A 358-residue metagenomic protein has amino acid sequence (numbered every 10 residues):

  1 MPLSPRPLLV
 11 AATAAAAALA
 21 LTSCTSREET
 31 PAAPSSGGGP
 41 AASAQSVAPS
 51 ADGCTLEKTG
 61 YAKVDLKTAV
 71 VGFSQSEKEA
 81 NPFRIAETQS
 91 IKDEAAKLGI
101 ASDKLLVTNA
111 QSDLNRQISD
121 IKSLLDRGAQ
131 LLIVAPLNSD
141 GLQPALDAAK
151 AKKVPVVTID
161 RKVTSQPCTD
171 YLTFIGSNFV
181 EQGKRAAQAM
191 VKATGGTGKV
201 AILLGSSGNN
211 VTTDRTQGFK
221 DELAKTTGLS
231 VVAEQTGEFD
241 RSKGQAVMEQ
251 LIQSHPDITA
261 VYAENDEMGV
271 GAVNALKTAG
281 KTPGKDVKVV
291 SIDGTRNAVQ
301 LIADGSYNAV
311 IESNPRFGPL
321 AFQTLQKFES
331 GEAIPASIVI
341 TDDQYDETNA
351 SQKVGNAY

Functional and structural regions predicted by a protein language model:
A11, T25, A33-T68, L203 (+4 more regions): Hinge/cleft segment of the Venus flytrap/periplasmic-binding protein
L19-S23: C-terminal motif of bacterial Sec signal peptides marking the signal peptidase cleavage site
S46-S90, E94, L98, L105-S119 (+5 more regions): Extracytoplasmic "Venus flytrap"
L56-T59, L66, V71, K92 (+5 more regions): Hydrophobic alpha-helical segments within soluble ligand-binding/sensing domains
F83-L98, Q182-A186, N210-L229, K243 (+2 more regions): Short, solvent-exposed amphipathic alpha-helices that sit in or adjacent to ligand/effector-binding or catalytic
N109, S165-A189, I202-L203, E234 (+1 more regions): Short beta-strand elements at the ligand-binding edges of bilobed clamshell
V134-K150, F219, A233, G237-Q300: Hydrophobic alpha-helical
D140-E181, K199, T295-A303, Y345-V354: Flexible loop/hinge segments that line or gate small-molecule binding clefts
